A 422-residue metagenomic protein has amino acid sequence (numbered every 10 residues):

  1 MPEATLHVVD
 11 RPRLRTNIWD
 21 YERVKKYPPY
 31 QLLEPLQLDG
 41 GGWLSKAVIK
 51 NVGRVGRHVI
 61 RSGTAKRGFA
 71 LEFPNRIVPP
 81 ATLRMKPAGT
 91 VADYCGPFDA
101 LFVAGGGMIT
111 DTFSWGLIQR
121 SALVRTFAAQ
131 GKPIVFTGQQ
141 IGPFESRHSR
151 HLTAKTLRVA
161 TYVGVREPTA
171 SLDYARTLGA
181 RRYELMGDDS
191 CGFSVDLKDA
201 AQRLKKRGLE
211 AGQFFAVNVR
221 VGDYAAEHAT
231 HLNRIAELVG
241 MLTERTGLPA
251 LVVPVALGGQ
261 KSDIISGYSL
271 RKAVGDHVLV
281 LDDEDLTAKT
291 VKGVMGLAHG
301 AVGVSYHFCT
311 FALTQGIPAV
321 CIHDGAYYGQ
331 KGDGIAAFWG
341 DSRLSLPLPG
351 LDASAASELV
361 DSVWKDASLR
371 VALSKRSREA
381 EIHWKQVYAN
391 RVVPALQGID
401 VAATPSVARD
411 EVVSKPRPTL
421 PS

Functional and structural regions predicted by a protein language model:
M1-S422: Active-site anion-handling motifs in enzyme catalytic cores
